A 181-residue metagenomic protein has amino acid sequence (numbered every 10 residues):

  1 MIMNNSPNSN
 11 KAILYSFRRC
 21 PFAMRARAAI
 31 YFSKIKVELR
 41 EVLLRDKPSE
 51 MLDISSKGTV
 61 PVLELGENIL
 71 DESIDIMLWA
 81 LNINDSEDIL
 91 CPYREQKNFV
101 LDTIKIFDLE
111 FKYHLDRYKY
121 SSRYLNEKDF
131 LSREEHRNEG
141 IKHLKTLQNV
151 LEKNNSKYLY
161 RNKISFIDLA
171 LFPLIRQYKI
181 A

Functional and structural regions predicted by a protein language model:
M1-K145, K153-N155: GST-like domain detector, emphasizing the conserved glutathione-binding G-site in the N-terminal thioredoxin-like
T146-L151, Y178-A181: Alpha-helical transmembrane segments in multipass membrane proteins, preferentially the mid-helix core
N149-R161: Surface-exposed helix-capping loop/turn segments at secondary-structure junctions
L159-A181: GST superfamily/GST-like fold recognition
